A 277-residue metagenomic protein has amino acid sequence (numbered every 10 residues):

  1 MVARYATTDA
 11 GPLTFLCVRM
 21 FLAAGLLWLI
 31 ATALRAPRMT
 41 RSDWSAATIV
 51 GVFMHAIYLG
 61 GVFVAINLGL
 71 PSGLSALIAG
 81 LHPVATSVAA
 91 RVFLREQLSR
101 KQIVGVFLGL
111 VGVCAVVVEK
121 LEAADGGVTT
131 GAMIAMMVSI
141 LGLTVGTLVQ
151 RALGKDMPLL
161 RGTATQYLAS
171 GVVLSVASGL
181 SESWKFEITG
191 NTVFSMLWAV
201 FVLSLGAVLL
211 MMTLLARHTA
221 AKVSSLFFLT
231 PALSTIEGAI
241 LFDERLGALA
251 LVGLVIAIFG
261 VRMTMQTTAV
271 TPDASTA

Functional and structural regions predicted by a protein language model:
V2, A24-L27, T86-V88, V92 (+5 more regions): Transmembrane alpha-helical segments that form core, pore/gating elements of small-molecule transporters/exporters
V2, W28-A79, S87, A115 (+1 more regions): Specific transmembrane alpha-helical segments of multi-pass solute transporters/efflux pumps, especially DMT/EamA
T8-I57, P83-A85, L141-G146, A164-E182 (+2 more regions): Transmembrane alpha-helices of multi-pass small-molecule transport proteins
D9-C17, M39-S45, V118-G142, G179-W198 (+1 more regions): Juxtamembrane helix-entry segments on the extracytoplasmic side of multipass membrane proteins
L16-V18, L74-L81, T147-V172, V200-I240: Helix-helix packing/entry segments at the starts of transmembrane helices
L26-A36, I66, H82-F107, A232-V252: C-terminal transmembrane-helix exit sites in multi-pass transporters
L27, L98-K120, L143, L174 (+3 more regions): Hydrophobic transmembrane alpha-helices of multi-pass small-molecule transport proteins
S42-V52, L98-V111, M157-Y167: Cytoplasmic-side transmembrane-helix entry/capping segments in multi-pass membrane proteins
